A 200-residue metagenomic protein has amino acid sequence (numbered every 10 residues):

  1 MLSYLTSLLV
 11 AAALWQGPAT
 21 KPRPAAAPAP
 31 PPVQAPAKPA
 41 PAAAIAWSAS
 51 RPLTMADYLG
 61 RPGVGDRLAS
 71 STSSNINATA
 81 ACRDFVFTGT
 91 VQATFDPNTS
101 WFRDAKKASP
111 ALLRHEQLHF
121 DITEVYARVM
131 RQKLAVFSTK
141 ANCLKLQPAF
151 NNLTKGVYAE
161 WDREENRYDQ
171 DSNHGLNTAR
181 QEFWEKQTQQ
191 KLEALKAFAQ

Functional and structural regions predicted by a protein language model:
M1-A19: Sec-dependent N-terminal signal peptides
T6, V10, N98, N166: Residue-level marker of positions within ordered structural domains that often coincide with functionally constrained
A11-A13, A69-T72, A93, S100 (+3 more regions): Small-side-chain structural scaffolding
L14-Q34: Compositionally biased, proline/threonine/alanine/serine-rich low-complexity intrinsically disordered stretches
A29-V91, F95, S138-Q200: Metalloprotease/metallohydrolase-associated module, dominated by Zn2+-dependent proteases
T94-Q132: Mid-length scaffold segments of soluble, non-membrane domains
L134-V136: Short E/K-rich amphipathic alpha-helical oligomerization segments
